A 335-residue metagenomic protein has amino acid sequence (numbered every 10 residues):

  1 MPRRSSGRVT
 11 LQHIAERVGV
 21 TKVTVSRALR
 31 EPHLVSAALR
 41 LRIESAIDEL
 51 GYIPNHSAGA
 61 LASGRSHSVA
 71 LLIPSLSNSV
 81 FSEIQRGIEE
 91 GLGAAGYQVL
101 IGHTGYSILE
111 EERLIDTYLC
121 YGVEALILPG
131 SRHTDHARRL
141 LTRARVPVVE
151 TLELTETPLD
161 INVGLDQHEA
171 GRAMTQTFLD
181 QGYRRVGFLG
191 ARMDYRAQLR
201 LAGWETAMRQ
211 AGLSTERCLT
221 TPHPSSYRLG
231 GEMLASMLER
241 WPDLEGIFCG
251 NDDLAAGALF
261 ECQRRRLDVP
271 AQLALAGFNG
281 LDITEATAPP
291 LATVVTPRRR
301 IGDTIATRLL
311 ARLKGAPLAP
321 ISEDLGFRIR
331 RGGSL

Functional and structural regions predicted by a protein language model:
M1-H67, L335: N-terminal helix-turn-helix DNA-binding module of bacterial transcription factors
M1-T10, G64-Q176, D180, M237-E239 (+1 more regions): Alpha-helical recognition/docking segments in bacterial nutrient-uptake and carbohydrate-utilization systems
E49-N55, L109, P129-S131, L259: Short gly/ser/thr-rich secondary-structure transition/capping motifs
H56, P74-E83, I101-E110, H136 (+6 more regions): Hinge/beta->alpha junction and helix N-cap segments in small-molecule ligand-binding domains
G122-G130, G187-L189, T220, W241-N251 (+1 more regions): Periplasmic-binding protein-like
R185, T215-C218, D268-A274: Short acidic capping loops at alpha-helix termini that bridge into adjacent secondary structure
A235, R240-L335: Flexible loop/turn connectors
